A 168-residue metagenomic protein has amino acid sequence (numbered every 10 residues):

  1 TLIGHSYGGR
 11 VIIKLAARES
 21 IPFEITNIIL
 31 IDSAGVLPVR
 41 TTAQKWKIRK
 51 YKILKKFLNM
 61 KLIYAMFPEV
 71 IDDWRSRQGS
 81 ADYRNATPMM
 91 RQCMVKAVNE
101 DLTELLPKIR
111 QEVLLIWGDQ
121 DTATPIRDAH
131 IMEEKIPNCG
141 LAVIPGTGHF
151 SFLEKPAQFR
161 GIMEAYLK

Functional and structural regions predicted by a protein language model:
L2-G4, I31: Short beta-strand immediately N-terminal to the catalytic nucleophile in serine-hydrolase-like folds
G4-G9, G118: Conserved alpha/beta-hydrolase "nucleophile elbow" surrounding the catalytic nucleophile
R10-R18, F23-N59: Flexible "cap/lid" loop of the alpha/beta hydrolase fold
L30, P38-T42, K56-Q111: Conserved alpha/beta-hydrolase catalytic His-Asp/Glu region
K108-I109, L115-W117, D121: Short beta-strand/loop motif that positions the catalytic acidic residue of the alpha/beta-hydrolase fold
T122-D128: Conserved alpha/beta-hydrolase "acid-adjacent" motif
E133-F150: Catalytic histidine neighborhood in serine/cysteine hydrolases with alpha/beta-hydrolase-type architecture
T147-R160: Catalytic histidine-centered segment of alpha/beta-hydrolase-like enzymes
